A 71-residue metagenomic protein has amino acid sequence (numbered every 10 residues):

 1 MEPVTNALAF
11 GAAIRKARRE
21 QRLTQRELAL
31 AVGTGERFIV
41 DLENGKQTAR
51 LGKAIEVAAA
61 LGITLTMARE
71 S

Functional and structural regions predicted by a protein language model:
M1-A9: A detector for short, charged/polar N-terminal pre-domain segments
A7, I39, T66-A68: Short amphipathic alpha-helix starts
A12-E27, A31, E56: Short basic helix-loop element that most often maps to the first helix and adjoining turn of HTH DNA-binding modules
G33, G52-A68: DNA major-groove recognition helix of helix-turn-helix/homeodomain DNA-binding modules
G33-Q47: Recognition helix of helix-turn-helix/homeodomain-like DNA-binding domains that insert into the DNA major groove
N44, R69-E70: Short, conserved catalytic or interaction motifs in soluble domains
